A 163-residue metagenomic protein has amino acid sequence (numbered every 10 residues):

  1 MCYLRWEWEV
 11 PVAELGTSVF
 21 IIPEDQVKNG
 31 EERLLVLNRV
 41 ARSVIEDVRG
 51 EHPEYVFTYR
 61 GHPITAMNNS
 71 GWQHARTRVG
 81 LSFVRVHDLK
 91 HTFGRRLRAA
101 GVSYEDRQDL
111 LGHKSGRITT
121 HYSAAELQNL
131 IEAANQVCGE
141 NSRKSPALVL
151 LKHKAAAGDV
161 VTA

Functional and structural regions predicted by a protein language model:
C2, R95, Q108, T119-T120: Key DNA-contacting residues within the recognition helix of helix-turn-helix
C2-D47: Conserved tyrosine-mediated DNA breakage-rejoining catalytic core shared by Y-recombinases
R5, E9, R98, V102 (+1 more regions): Hydrophobic/aromatic-lined pockets within catalytic cores
I22-N29, R42, Y104, L111-G139: Catalytic-site neighborhood detector that most strongly recognizes the C-terminal catalytic loop/helix of tyrosine
L35, S43-H62, N69-D109, H113: Short, basic (Lys/Arg/His-rich) helix/loop patches that form interaction surfaces in the mid-to-C-terminal regions
R39, D88, A124: Conserved strand-loop elements at the edges of beta-sheets that form or border functional pockets
D47, P53, T58-P63, R117 (+1 more regions): C-terminal secondary-structure termini that scaffold catalytic or DNA-interacting sites
